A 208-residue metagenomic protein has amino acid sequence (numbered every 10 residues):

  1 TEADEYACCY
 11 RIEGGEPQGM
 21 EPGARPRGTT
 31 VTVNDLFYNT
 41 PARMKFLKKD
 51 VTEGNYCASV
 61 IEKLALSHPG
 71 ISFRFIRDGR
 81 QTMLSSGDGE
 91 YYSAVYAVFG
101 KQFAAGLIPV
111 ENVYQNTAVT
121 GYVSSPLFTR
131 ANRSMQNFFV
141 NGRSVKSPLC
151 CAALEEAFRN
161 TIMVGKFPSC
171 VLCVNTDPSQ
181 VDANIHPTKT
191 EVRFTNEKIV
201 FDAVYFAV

Functional and structural regions predicted by a protein language model:
T1-V208: N-terminal phosphate-binding caps/lids of nucleotide- and nucleic-acid-binding domains
